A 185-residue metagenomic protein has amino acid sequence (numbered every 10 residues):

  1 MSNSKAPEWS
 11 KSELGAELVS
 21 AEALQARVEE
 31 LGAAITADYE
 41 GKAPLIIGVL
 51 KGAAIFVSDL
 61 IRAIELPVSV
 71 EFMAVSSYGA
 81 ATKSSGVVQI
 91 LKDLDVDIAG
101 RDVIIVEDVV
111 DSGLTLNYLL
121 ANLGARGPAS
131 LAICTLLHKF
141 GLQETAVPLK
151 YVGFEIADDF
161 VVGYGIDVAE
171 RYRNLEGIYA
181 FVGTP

Functional and structural regions predicted by a protein language model:
M1-P185: PRPP-associated nucleotide enzymes
